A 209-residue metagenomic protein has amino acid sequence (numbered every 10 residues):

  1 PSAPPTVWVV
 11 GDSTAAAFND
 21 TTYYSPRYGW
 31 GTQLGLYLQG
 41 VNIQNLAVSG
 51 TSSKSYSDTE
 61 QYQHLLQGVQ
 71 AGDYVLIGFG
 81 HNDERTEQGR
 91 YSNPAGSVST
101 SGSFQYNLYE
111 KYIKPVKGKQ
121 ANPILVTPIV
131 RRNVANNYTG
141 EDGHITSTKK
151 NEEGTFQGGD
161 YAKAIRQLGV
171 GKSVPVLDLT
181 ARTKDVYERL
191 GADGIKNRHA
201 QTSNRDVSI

Functional and structural regions predicted by a protein language model:
P1-A47, Q63-Q70, Y74-V75: Serine-esterase "nucleophile elbow" of acetyl-processing enzymes
P1-W8, S53, S97-S103: Solvent-exposed, charged interface segments at domain starts and junctions
T6, S208-I209: Extracellular low-complexity, Gly/Ser/Thr-rich intrinsically disordered linkers and protease-sensitive activation/hinge
V7-V9, S13-A16, L46-Y56, D73-Y74 (+3 more regions): Cell-envelope and extracellular/periplasmic
A17-P26, A47-Y56, G89-T100: Acidic/histidine-rich helix-loop elements that form or flank divalent-metal/phosphate-binding sites at the catalytic
T59: Short, Gly/Ser/Thr-enriched beta-strand-loop segments that form substrate-interacting elements of hydrolase/peptidase
H64-S208: Alpha-helical cap/lid subdomain in secreted, periplasmic, or secretory-pathway luminal O-acyl-processing enzymes
